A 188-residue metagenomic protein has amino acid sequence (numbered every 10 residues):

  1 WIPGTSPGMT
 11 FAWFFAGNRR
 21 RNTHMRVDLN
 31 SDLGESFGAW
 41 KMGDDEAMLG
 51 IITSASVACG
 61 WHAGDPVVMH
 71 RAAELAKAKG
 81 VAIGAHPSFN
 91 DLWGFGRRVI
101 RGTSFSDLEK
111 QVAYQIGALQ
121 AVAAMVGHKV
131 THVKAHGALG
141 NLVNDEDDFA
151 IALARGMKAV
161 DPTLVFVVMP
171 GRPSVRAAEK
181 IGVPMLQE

Functional and structural regions predicted by a protein language model:
W1, G8-F11, G17: A cross-taxon signal for low-complexity, glycine/charged-rich
V27-S31, A55-V57, I83-P87, T131 (+3 more regions): Hydrophobic faces of well-ordered beta-strands that scaffold small-molecule active sites in alpha/beta enzyme cores
D32-S36, A58-H62, S88-L92, H136-G140 (+1 more regions): Active-site beta-loop-alpha junctions enriched in small/polar residues
F37-H70: A short alpha/beta connector and helix-capping loop motif
D45, A55-H62, G94-E109, V143-D147 (+1 more regions): Glycine-rich tight-turn/loop motif centered on a GG-T
E46-G50, R71-G84, A124-V126: Acidic (Asp/Glu)-rich catalytic clusters
L92-V126, H132: Glycine/small-residue-rich loop that forms an oxyanion/phosphate-binding "nest" at active or ligand-binding sites
G171-E188: Active-site rim beta-loop-alpha module in soluble metabolic enzymes
